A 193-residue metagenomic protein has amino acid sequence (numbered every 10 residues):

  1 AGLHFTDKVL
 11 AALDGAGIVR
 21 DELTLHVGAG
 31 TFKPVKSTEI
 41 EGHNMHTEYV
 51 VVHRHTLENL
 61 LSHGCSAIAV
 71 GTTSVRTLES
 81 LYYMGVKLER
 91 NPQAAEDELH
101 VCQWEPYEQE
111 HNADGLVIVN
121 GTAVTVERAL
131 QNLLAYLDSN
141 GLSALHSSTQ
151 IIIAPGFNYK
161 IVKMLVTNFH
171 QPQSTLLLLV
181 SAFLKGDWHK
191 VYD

Functional and structural regions predicted by a protein language model:
A1-D193: Surface-exposed, charge/polar-rich loops and edge strands
